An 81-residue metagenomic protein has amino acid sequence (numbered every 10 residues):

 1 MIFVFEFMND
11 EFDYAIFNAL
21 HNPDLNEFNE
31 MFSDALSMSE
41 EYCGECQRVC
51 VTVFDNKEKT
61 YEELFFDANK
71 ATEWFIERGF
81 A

Functional and structural regions predicted by a protein language model:
M1-I2, E77-A81: Short intrinsically disordered terminal tails
M1-Y14: Short aromatic-glycine-(Arg/Gly/Cys) micro-motifs in beta-strand/loop hairpins
M8, V53-K57, F80: N-terminal regions of proteins, emphasizing targeting and processing segments when present
I16-K70, F75: Acidic, low-complexity, intrinsically disordered interaction modules
